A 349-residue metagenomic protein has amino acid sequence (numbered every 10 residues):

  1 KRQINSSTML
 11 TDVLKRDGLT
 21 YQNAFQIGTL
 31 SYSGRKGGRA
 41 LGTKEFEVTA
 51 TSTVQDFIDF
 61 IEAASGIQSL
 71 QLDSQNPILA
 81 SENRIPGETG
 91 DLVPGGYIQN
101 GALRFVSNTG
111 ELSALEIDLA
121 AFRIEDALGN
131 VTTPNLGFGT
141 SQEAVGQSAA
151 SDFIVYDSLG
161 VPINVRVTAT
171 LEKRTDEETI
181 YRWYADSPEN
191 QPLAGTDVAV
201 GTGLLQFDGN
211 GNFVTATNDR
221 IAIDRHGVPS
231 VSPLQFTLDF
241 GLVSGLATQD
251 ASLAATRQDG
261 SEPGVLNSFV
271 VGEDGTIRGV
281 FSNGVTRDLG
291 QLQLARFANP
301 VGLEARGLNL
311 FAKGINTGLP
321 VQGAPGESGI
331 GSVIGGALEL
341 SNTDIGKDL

Functional and structural regions predicted by a protein language model:
K1-L349: S/T-rich, low-complexity, solvent-exposed segments of bacterial secretion/appendage proteins
